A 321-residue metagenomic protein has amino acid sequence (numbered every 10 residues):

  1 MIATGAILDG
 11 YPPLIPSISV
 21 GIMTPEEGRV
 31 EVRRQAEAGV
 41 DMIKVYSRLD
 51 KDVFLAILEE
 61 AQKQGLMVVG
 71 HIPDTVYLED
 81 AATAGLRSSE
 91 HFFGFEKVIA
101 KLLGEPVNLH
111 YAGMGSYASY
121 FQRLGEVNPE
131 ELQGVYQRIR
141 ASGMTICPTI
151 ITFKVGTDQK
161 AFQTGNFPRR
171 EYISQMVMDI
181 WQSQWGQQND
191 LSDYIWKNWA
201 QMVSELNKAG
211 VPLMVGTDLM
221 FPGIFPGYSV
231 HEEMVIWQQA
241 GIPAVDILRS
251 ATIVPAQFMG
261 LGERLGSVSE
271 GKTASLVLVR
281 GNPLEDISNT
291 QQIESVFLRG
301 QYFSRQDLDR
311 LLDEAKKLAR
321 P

Functional and structural regions predicted by a protein language model:
M1, G39, A61, G70 (+9 more regions): Divalent metal-coordination and catalytic microenvironments
M1-A6, F54-H71: Alpha-helix-loop-beta-strand connector modules within alpha/beta enzyme cores
I2-S17: Metal-cofactor-binding active-site regions of metalloenzymes
P13-E27: Active-site mouth loops of central-metabolism enzymes
E31-L49, F95-A240, A319: Active-site neighborhoods of metal-dependent hydrolases
K63-G65, T83-S89, G143: Glycine-enriched alpha-helix->loop->beta-strand junction motifs that scaffold or abut catalytic
F225, P243-L248, Q257-I293: Acidic, glycine-enriched loop/beta-strand segments at the rims of small-molecule binding/catalytic pockets
R299-P321: Extracellular/periplasmic ectodomains of large secreted or surface enzymes and adhesion receptors
